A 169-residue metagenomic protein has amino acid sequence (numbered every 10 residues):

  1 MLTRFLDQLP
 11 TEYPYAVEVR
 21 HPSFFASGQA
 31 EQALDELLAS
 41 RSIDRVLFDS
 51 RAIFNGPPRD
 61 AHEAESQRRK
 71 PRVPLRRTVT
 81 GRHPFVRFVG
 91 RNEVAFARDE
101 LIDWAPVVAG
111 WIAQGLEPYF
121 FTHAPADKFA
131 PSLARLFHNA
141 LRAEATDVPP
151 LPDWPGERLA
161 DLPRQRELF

Functional and structural regions predicted by a protein language model:
M1-F169: Residues lining hydrophobic/aromatic ligand-binding pockets adjacent to catalytic sites
